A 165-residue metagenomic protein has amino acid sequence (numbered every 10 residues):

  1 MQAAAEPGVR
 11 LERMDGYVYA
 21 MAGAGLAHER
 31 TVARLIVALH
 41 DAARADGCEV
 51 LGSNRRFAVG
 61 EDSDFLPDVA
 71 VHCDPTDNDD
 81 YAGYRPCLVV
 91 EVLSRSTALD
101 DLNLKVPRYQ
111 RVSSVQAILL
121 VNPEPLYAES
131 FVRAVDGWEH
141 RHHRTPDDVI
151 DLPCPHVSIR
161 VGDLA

Functional and structural regions predicted by a protein language model:
M1-A165: Gly/Pro/Ser/Thr-rich low-complexity, intrinsically disordered segments predominantly at protein N-termini
